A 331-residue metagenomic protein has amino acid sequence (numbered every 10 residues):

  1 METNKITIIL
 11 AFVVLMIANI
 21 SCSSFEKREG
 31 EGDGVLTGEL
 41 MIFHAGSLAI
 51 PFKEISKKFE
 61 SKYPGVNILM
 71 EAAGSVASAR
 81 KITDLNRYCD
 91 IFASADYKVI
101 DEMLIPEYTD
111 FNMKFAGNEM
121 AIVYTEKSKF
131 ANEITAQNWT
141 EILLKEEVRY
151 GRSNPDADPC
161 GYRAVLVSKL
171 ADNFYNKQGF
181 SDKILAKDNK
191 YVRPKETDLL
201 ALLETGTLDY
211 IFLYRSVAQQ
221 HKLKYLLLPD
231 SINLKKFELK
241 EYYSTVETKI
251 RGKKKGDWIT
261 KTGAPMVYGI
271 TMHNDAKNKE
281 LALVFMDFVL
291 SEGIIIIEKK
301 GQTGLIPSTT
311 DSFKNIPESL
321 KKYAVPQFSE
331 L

Functional and structural regions predicted by a protein language model:
M1-I9: Bacterial N-terminal signal peptides that target proteins for export
L10-N19: Bacterial N-terminal signal peptides
C22-Y63, N67, E71-V76, T83-L85 (+2 more regions): Exported/periplasmic ABC-transporter solute-binding proteins
A79, Y88-C89, E119: A common structural microfeature
L85-D96, I100-K114: Short beta-strand-centered segments that line the small-molecule binding cleft or hinge of alpha/beta clamshell
G117-N118, P265: Short, solvent-exposed loop/turn segments at the edges of secondary structure
